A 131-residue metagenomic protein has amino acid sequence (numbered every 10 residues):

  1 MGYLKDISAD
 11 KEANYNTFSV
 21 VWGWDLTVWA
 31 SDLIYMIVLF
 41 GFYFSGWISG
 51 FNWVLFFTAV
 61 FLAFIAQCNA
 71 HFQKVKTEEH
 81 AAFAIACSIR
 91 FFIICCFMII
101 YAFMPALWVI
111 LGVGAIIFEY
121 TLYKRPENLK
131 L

Functional and structural regions predicted by a protein language model:
M1-L131: Multi-pass alpha-helical membrane architecture of UbiA-family and related isoprenoid/lipid prenyltransferases
